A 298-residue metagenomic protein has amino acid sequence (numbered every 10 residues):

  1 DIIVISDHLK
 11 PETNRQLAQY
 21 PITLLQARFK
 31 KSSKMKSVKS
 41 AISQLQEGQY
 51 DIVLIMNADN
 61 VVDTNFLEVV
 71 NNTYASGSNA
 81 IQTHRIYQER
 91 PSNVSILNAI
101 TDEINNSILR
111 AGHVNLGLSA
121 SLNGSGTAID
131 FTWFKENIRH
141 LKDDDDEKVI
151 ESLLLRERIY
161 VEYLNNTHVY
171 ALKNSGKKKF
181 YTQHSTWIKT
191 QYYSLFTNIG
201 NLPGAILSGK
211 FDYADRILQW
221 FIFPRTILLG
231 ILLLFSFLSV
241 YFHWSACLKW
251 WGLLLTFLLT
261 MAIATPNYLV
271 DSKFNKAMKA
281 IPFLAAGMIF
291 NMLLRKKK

Functional and structural regions predicted by a protein language model:
D1-S6, L24: Hydrophobic targeting segments
S6-T13, R28-K31, V61: A conserved acidic beta->alpha catalytic loop
E12, N57-N72: Acidic donor-binding/catalytic loop of UDP-sugar-dependent glycosyltransferases, especially processive GT2
Q26-S37, E47, V69-D143, S185 (+2 more regions): Long helical/loop segments within the catalytic core of UDP-sugar-dependent glycosyltransferases, especially the large
V53: Short aromatic/hydrophobic "clamp" motif used to bind/position activated sugar donors
L116-G117, S175-M261, T265-P282: Basic/Trp-rich segment in TM-proximal cytosolic loops or flexible interdomain/linker regions
D144-I150: Acidic donor-binding loop at a coil-to-helix junction in glycosyltransferase catalytic cores that engages
E151-Y170: Catalytic donor-sugar/metal-binding loop of nucleotide-sugar-dependent glycosyltransferases
